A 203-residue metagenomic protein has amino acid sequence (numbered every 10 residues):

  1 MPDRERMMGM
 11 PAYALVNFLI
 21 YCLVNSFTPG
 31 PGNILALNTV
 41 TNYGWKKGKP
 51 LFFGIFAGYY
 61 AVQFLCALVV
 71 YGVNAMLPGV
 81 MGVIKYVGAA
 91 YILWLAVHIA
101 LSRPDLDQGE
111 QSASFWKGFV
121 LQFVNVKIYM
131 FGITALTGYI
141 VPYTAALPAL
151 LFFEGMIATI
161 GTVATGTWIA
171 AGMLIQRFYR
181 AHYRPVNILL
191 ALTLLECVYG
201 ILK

Functional and structural regions predicted by a protein language model:
M1-G9: Short, Lys/Arg-enriched N-terminal segments with co-localized hydrophobic residues within the first ~10-30 amino acids
A12-A75, G79, T134-F153: Juxtamembrane transmembrane-helix termini in multi-pass membrane transport proteins
I20, V24, F53-A57, A61 (+6 more regions): Hydrophobic residues within alpha-helical transmembrane segments of multi-pass solute transporters/permease subunits
L23, F27, Y60-A61, V97 (+3 more regions): Hydrophobic/aromatic residues within the transmembrane alpha-helices of Major Facilitator Superfamily
K46-S114, A171: Membrane helix-loop-helix hairpins that form the core translocation module of multi-pass transporters
F64-A67, V124-L136, T193-K203: Hydrophobic alpha-helical transmembrane segments in multi-pass integral membrane proteins
A75-P104, G161-A164, W168, F178-K203: Selective transmembrane alpha-helices of multi-pass membrane proteins
